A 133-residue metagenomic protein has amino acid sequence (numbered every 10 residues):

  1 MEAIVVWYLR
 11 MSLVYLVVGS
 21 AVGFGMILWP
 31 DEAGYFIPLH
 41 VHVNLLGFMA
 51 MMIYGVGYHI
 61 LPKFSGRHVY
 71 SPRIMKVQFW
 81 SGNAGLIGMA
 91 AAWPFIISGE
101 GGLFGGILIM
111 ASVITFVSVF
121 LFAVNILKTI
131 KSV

Functional and structural regions predicted by a protein language model:
M1-V133: Hydrophobic alpha-helical transmembrane segments of multi-pass integral membrane proteins
